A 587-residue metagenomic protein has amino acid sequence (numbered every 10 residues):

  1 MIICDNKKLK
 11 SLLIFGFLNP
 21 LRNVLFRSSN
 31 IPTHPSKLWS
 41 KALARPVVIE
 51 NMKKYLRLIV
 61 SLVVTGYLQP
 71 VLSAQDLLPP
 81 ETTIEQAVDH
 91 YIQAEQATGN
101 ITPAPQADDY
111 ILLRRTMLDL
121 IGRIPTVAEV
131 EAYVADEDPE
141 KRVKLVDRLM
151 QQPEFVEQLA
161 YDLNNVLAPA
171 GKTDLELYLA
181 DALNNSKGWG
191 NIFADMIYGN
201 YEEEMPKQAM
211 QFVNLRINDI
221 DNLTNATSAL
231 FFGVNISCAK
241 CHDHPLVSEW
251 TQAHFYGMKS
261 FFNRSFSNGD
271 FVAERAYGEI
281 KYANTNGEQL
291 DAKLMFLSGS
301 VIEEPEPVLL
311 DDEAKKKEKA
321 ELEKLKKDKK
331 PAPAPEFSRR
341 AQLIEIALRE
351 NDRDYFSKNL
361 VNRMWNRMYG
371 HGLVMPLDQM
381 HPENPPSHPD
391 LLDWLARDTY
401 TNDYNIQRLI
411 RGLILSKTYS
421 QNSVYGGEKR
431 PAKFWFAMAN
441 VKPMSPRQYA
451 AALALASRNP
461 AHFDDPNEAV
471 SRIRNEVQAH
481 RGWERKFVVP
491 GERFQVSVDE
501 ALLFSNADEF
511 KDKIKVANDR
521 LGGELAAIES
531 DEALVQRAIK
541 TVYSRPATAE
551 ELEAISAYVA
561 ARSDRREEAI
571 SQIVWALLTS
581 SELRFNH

Functional and structural regions predicted by a protein language model:
K10, K54-S61: Sec-dependent signal peptide recognition, specifically the positively charged N-region followed immediately by
K54-R57, L72-L78, A160-T173, L177-A226 (+4 more regions): Post-cleavage N-terminal segment of exported redox proteins
I59-P70: Bacterial N-terminal signal peptides
P79-P125: Mature N-terminal segment immediately following signal peptide/propeptide cleavage in secreted/periplasmic
T83-A87, Y91, Q96, Y198 (+7 more regions): An acidic, gly/pro-interrupted, aromatic-rich
